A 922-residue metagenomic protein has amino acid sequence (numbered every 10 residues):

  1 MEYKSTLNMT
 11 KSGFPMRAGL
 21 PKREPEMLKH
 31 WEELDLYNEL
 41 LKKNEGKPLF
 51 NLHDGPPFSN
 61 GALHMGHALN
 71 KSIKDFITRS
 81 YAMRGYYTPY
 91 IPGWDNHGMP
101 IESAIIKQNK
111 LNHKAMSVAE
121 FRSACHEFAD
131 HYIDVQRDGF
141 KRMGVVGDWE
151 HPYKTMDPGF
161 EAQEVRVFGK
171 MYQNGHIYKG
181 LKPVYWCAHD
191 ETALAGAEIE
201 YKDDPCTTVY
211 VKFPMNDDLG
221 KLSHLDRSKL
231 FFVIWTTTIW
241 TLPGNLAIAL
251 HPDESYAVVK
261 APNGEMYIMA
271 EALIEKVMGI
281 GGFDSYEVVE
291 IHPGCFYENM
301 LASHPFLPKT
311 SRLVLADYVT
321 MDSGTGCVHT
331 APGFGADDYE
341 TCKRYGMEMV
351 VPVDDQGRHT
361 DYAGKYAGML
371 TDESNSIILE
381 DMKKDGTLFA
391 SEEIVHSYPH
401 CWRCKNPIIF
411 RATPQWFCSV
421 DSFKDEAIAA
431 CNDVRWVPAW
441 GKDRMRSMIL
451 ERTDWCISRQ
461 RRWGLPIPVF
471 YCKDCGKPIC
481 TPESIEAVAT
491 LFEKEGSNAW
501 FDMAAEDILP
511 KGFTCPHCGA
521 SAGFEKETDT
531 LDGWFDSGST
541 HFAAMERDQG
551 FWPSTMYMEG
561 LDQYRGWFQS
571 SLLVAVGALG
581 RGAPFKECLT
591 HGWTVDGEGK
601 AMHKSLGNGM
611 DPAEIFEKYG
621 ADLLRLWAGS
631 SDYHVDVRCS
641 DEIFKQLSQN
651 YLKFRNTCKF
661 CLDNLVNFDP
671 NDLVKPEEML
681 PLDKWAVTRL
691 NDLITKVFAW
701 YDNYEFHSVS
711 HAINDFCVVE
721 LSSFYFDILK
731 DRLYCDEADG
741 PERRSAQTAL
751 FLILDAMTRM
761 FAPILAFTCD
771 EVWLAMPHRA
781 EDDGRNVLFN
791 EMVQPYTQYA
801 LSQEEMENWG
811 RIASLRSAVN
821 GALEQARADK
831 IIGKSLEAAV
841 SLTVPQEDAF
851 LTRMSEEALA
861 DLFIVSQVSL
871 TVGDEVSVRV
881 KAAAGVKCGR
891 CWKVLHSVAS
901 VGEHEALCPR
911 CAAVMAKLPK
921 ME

Functional and structural regions predicted by a protein language model:
E2-L20, E26, H30-L34, I106-P243 (+13 more regions): Residue patterns forming the tRNA-binding/recognition surfaces of aminoacyl-tRNA synthetases and related DALR
K42-S103, E164, I234-L242, V314-Y345 (+3 more regions): N-terminal catalytic cores of NTP/NDP-binding nucleotidyl/phosphoryl-transfer enzymes
D95, V184, A188, L194-K202 (+9 more regions): Acidic, turn-prone loop/beta-hairpin segments
V184, Y398, I467-V469, G512 (+2 more regions): Residues immediately within or flanking Cys/His clusters that coordinate Zn2+ in small zinc-binding modules
C187, C401, C472, C515-C518 (+2 more regions): Short cysteine-rich clusters marking metal-coordination/redox-active sites
E191, Q460, G476, G519 (+2 more regions): Cys/His-coordinated zinc-binding microdomains
A247, E254-C327, A336: Protease-associated
R312, Y345-G357, R461-W463, P482-D636: Alpha-helical recognition segments enriched in aromatics with Gly/Pro capping that present substrate-recognition
